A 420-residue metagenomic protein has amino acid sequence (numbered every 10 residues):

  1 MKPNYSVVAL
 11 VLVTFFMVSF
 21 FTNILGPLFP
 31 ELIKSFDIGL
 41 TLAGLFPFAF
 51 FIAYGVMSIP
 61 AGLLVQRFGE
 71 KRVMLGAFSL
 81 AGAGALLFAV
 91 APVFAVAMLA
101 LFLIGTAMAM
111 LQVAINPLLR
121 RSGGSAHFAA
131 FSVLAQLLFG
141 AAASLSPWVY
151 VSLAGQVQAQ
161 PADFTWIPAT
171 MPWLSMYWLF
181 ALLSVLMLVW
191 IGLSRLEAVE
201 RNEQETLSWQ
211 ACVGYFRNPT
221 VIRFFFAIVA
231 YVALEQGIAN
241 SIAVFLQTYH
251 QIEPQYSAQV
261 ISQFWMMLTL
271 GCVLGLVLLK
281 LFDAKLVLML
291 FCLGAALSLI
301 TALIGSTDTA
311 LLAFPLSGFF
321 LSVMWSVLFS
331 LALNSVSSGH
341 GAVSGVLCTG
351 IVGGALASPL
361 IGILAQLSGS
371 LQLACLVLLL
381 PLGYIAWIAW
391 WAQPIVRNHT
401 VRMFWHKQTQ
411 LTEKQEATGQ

Functional and structural regions predicted by a protein language model:
S6-I38, N116, S146-Y150, I238-A243: Extracytoplasmic
L25-G26, P147, Y215-S262: Extracytoplasmic gate region of multi-pass secondary transporters
D37, G69, V90-A95, Q251 (+2 more regions): Helix-breaking motifs and short loop linkers at transmembrane-helix boundaries and internal kinks in secondary membrane
M57-E70, G271-A284, A365-Q366: Helix-to-loop junctions at the C-terminal end of transmembrane segments in multipass secondary transporters
K71-M74, A97, L288: Primarily marks hydrophobic transmembrane alpha-helices of the MFS/SLC 12-helix fold
S79-V93, L293-S306: C-terminal ends and interior cores of transmembrane alpha-helices in multi-pass membrane transporters/permeases
M110-G124, S322-S337: Intracellular juxtamembrane helix-capping segments at the cytosolic ends of symmetry-related transmembrane helices
S125-R195: Helix-loop-helix hairpin linking two adjacent transmembrane segments in secondary transporters
